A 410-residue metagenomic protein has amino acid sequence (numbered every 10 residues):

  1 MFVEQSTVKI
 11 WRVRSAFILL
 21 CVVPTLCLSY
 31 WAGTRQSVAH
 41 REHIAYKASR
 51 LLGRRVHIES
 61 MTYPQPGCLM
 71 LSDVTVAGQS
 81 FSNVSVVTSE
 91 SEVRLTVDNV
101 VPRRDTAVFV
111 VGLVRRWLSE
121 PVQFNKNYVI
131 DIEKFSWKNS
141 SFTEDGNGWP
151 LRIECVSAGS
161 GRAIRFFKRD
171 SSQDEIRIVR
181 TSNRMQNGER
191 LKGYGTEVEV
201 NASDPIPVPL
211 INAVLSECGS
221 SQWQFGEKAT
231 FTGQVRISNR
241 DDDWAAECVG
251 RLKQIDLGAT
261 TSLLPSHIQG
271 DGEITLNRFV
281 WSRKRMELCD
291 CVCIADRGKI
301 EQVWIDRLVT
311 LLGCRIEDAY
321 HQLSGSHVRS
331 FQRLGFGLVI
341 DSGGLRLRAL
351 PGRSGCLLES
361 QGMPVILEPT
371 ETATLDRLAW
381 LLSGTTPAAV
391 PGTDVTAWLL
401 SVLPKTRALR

Functional and structural regions predicted by a protein language model:
M1-R12: N-terminal Lys/Arg-rich, disordered targeting/topogenic segments
F2-V3, D73-G159, G298-L323: Secondary-structure transition motifs
R14-W31: Hydrophobic membrane-insertion alpha-helices, especially the h-region of bacterial N-terminal signal peptides
L26-A107: Terminal hydrophobic membrane-targeting helix
R54, Q79, G148, R329-F331: Short solvent-exposed loop/turn micro-motifs enriched in small/polar/acidic residues
S60-T62, V84-V86, I153-S157, N183-R184 (+2 more regions): Short, exposed beta-strand/loop patches in secreted or surface proteins that constitute
C68, D73-T75, N99-T106, K134 (+1 more regions): Small-residue helix/turn framework positions
G161-A163: Repeated loop/turn-to-beta-strand initiation elements of outer-membrane beta-barrel proteins
